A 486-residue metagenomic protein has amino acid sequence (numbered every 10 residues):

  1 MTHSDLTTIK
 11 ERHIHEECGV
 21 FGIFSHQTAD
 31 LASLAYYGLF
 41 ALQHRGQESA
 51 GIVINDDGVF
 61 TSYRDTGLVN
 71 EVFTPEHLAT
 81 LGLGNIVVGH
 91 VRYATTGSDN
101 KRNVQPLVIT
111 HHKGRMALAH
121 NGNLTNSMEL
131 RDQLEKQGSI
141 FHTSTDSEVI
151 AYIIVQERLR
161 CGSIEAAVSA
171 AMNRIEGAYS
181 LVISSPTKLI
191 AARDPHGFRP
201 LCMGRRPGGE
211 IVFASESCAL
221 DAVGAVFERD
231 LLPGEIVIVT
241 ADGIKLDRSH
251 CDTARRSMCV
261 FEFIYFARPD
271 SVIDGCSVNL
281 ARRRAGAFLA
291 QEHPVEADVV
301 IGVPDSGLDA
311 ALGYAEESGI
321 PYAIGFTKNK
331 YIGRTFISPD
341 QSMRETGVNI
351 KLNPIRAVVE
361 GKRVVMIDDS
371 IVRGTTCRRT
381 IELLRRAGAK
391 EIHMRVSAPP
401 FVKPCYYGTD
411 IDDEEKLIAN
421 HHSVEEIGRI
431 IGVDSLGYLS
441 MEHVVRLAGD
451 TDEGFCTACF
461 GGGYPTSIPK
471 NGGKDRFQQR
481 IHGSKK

Functional and structural regions predicted by a protein language model:
M1-P233, I238-A297, V303, E391 (+1 more regions): Conserved short alpha-helical segments that host acidic/polar catalytic motifs at enzyme active sites
T95-T96, N126, I190, F198-R199 (+7 more regions): Flexible loop/turn segments at secondary-structure boundaries
A119, S184, A192-R193, G204 (+11 more regions): Generic beta-strand/beta-sheet core signal
S139, R160-C161, P294-D298, E316-A323 (+2 more regions): Secondary-structure transition/capping motifs at alpha-helix termini and the adjoining loop/turn into the next element
T143, E148-A151, Y322-G333, I430-A448: A conserved beta-strand->alpha-helix junction
A170, C218-A219, V226-F227, G234-E235 (+4 more regions): Phosphate/diphosphate-binding loops
M172, T187, G224-D230, E382-K486: PRPP-dependent phosphoribosyltransferase catalytic core
G319-V364, T375, V402-G408, D412: Short, glycine/charge-rich flexible loops or terminal/linker lids adjacent to PRPP-binding catalytic cores
